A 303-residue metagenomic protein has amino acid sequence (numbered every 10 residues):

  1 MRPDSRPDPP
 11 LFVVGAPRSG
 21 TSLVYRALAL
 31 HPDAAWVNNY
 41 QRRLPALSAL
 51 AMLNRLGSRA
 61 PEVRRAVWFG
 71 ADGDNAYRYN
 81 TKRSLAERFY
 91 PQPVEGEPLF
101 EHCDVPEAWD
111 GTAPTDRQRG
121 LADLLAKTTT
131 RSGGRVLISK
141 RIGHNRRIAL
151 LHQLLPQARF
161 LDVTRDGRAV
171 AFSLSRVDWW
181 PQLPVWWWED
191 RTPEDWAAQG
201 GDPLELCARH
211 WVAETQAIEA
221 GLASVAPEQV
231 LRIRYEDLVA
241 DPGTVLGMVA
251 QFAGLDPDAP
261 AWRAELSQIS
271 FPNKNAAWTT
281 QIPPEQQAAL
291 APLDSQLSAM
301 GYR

Functional and structural regions predicted by a protein language model:
M1-L11, P17, S175-R303: PAPS-dependent sulfotransferases, especially Golgi type II membrane carbohydrate sulfotransferases
L11, A35, P156-L161, L231-I233: Hydrophobic/aromatic beta-strand patches that form the interior of the parallel beta-sheet core in alpha/beta enzyme
V14-G15, K140: The Walker A (P-loop) glycine that initiates the GxxxxGKT/S ATP-binding motif of P-loop NTPases
S22-D33: A conserved segment at the C-terminal end of the G1
L23, R147-Q153: A short acidic, amphipathic alpha-helical/loop segment
Y40-L137, W187-P193: PAPS-dependent sulfation machinery
V136-K140, R232-R234: Short catalytic-loop micro-motif centered on adjacent basic/acidic residues
K140-I142, L151-R176: Conserved phosphate-donor/acceptor-positioning beta-strand/loop module used by diverse small-molecule
